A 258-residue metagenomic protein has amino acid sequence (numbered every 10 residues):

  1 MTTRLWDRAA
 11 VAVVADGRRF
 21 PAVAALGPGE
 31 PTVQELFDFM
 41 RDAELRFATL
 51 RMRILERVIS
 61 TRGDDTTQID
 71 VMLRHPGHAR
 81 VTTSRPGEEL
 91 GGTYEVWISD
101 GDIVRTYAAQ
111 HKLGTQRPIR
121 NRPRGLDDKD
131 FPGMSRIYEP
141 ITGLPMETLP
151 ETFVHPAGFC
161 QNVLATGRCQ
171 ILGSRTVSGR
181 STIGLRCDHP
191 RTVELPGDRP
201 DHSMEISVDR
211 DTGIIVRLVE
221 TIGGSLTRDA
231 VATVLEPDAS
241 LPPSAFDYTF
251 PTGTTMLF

Functional and structural regions predicted by a protein language model:
M1-H78, T115-R117, R122-I137, I141-P150 (+3 more regions): N-terminal leader/targeting segments and the immediate start of mature chains
L45-T49, V71-R80, W97-V104, R122 (+3 more regions): Short, solvent-exposed coil/turn segments at beta-strand boundaries
E56, T83-P86, Y107-Q110, V219-G223: Beta-turn initiation residues at beta-strand->coil junctions
G63-D65, G92, W97-I98, R180-S181 (+1 more regions): Short glycine/proline-enriched turns and hinge-like loops at secondary-structure junctions
M72, G87-G91, E95-S99, A109: Short, charge-rich binding segments
P86-E88, A157-G158, N162-L257: Gly/Pro-enriched, hydrophobic low-complexity segments that function as extracytoplasmic propeptides/linkers
T93-D100, L113-R124, D229-A232: Short amphipathic beta-strand/extended segments with alternating polar/hydrophobic composition
E151-A157: Short, conserved active-site entrance elements at the starts or edges of catalytic domains
